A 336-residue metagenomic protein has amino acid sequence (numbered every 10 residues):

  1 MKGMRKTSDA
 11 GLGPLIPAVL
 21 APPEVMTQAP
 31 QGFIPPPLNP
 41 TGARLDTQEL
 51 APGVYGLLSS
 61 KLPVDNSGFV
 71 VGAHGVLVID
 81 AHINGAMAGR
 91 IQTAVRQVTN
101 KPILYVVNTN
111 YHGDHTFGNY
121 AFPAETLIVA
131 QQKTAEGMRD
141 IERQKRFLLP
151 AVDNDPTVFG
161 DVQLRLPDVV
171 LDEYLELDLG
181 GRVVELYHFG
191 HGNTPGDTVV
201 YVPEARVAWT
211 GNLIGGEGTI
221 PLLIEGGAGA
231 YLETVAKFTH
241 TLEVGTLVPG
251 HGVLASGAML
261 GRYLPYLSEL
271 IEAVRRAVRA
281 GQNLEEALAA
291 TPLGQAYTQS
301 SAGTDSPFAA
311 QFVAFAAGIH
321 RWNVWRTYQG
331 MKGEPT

Functional and structural regions predicted by a protein language model:
R5, L12-H74: Zn-dependent metallo-beta-lactamase
V19-P37, H240-L242, L254-T336: Accessory terminal helices/loops
Q48-A94, T198-V202, R206-N212: Conserved beta-strand hairpin/beta-sheet module of binuclear metal-dependent hydrolase folds, prominently
Q48-L50, V70, L175-L179, P249: Short acidic-hydrophobic surface loop/beta-edge motif
G53, V70, D80, V95 (+10 more regions): Divalent metal-coordination and catalytic microenvironments
G56, L77-D80, L104-V107, E185-L186: Short catalytic-loop micro-motif centered on adjacent basic/acidic residues
G75-L77, I83-G85, E176, V183-A273: Metallo-beta-lactamase
T93-V170, Y174-E176, P195, E272: Active-site HxH/HxHxD metal-binding segment of metal-dependent hydrolases
